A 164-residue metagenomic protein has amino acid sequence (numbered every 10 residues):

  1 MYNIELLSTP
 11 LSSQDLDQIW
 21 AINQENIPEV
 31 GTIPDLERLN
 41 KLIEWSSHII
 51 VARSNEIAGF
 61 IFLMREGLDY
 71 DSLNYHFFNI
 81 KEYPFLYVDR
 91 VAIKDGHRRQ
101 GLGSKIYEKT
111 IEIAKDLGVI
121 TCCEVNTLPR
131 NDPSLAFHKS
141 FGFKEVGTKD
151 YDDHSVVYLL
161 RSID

Functional and structural regions predicted by a protein language model:
M1-I19: A short beta-loop-alpha structural element at the N-terminal edge of CoA-dependent acyl/N-acetyltransferase catalytic
P28-S54: Active-site rim helix/loop that mediates acceptor-substrate recognition in acyltransferases
K41-V51, G59, M64-L68, Y87: A short helix-loop-beta-strand connector motif used in the catalytic cores of GNAT acetyltransferases and, in some
F62-R90: Conserved acyl-donor/pantetheine-binding loop and adjacent beta-alpha core of acyl/acetyltransferases and related
I93, R99-E112, S140: Conserved acetyl-CoA-binding loop-helix of GNAT-fold acetyltransferases
A114-T127: Conserved GNAT acetyl-CoA-binding A-motif
T127-G147: Conserved active-site alpha-helix within GNAT-family acetyltransferase domains
T148-D164: C-terminal "cap" of GNAT-fold acetyltransferases
